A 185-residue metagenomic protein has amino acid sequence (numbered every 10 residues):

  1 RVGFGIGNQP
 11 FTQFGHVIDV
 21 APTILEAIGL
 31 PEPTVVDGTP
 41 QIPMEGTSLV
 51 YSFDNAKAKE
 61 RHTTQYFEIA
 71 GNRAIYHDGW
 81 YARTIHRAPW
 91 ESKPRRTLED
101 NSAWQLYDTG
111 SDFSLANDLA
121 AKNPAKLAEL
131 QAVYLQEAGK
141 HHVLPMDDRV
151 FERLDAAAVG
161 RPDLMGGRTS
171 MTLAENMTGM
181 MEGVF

Functional and structural regions predicted by a protein language model:
R1-F4, S92-P94, A158-D163: Histidine-centered active-site microenvironments of extracellular/periplasmic hydrolases and transferases
G3, E26-P33, N55, A116 (+3 more regions): Short, well-ordered loop/turn and helix-capping segments at boundaries between secondary-structure elements and domains
G5-Q13, I18-T109: C-terminal cap/loop subdomain of S1 sulfatases and analogous C-terminal strand-loop tails that border
V20, A88, E99-A103, T109-F185: Long, internal low-complexity/basic segments
